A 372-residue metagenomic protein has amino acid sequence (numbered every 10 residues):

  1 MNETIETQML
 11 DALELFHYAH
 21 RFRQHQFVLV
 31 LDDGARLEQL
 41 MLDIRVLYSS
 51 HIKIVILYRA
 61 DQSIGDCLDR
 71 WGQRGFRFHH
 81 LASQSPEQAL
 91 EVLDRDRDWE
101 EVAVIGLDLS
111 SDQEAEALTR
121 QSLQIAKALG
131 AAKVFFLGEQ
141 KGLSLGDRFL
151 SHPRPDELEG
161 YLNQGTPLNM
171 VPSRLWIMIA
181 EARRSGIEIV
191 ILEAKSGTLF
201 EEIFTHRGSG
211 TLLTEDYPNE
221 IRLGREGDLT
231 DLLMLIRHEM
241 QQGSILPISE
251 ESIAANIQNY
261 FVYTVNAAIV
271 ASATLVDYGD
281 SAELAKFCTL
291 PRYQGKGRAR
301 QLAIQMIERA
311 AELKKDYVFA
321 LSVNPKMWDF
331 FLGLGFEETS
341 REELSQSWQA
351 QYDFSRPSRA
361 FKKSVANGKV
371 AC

Functional and structural regions predicted by a protein language model:
M1-P247, E251-S252, G295: C-terminal catalytic "cap/lid" subdomain
G243-P291: A conserved beta-strand-loop-helix scaffold within acyl/acetyltransferase catalytic domains
T289, G295-A310: Conserved acetyl-CoA-binding loop-helix of GNAT-fold acetyltransferases
A310-V323: Conserved GNAT acetyl-CoA-binding A-motif
F319-L321, L332, E337-R356, A360: Conserved catalytic-core motifs of GNAT/GCN5-like acyltransferases
F354-C372: Acidic/histidine-enriched, glycine/proline-rich intrinsically disordered or flexible terminal extensions
